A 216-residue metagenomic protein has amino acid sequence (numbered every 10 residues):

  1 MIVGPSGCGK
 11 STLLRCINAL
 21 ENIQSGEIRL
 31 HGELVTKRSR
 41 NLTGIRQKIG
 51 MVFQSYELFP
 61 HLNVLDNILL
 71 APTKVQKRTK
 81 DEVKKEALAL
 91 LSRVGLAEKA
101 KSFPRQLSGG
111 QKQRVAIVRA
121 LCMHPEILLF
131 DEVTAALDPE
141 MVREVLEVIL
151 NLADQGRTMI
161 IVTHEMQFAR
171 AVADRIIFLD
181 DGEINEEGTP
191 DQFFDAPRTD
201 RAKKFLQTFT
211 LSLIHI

Functional and structural regions predicted by a protein language model:
M1-P190: ABC family nucleotide-binding domain
T134, I214-I216: Conserved small/polar residues in nucleotide/adenosyl-binding loops
D191-I214: C-terminal boundary and immediately downstream tail of ABC-type ATPase nucleotide-binding domains
